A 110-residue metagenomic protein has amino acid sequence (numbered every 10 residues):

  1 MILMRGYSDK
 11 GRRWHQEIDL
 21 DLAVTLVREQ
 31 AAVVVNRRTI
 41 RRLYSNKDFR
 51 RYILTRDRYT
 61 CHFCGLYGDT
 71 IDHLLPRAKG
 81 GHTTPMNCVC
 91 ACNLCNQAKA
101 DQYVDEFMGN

Functional and structural regions predicted by a protein language model:
M1-I18: N-terminal alpha-helical interaction blocks
M4-D9, N36-R37, H62-F63, L75-R77: Aromatic-residue detector
R13-R58, D105-E106: Short, charged surface segments at domain edges that flank catalytic/cofactor-binding sites
T60-C90, K99-G109: Histidine-centered nuclease catalytic patch
N93-C95: DNA major-groove recognition helix of helix-turn-helix/homeodomain DNA-binding modules
